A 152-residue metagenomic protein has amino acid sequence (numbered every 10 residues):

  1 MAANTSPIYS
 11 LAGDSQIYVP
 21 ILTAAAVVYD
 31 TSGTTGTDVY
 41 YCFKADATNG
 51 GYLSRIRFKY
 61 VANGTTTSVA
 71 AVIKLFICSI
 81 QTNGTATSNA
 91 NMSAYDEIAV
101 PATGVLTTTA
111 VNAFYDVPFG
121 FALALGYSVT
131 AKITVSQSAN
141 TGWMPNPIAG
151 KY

Functional and structural regions predicted by a protein language model:
A2-G36, A45-T48, N63, G120-Y152: C-terminal interaction-tip segments
C42-D46, F58-T67: Asparagine-centered strand-capping/turn motif at beta-strand->loop junctions
N49-R55: Short, solvent-exposed loop/turn segments enriched in Ser/Thr/Gly
S54, V69-I73, A139-W143: Short beta-strand/loop motifs in extracellular/secreted proteins, especially within beta-sandwich accessory domains
I56-F58, I73-I77, I98, V129-A131: Hydrophobic beta-strand residues in large extracellular and virion-surface proteins
Y60, I77-Q81, K151: Residue-level signal for short segments within beta-strands and strand-turn junctions of well-structured beta-sheet
T66-M92: Short, surface-exposed beta-strand/strand-loop-strand elements in extracellular ectodomains
A90-A122: Extended, solvent-exposed segments with strong compositional bias
